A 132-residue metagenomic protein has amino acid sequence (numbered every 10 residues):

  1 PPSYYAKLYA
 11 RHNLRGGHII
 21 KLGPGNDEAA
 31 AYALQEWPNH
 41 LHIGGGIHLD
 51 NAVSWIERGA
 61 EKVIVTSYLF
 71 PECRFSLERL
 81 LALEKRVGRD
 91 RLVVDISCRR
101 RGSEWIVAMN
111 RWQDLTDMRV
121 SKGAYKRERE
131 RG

Functional and structural regions predicted by a protein language model:
P2-H42, G46-I56: N-terminal active-site wall of soluble small-molecule enzyme domains
I56-G132: Conserved anion-binding
